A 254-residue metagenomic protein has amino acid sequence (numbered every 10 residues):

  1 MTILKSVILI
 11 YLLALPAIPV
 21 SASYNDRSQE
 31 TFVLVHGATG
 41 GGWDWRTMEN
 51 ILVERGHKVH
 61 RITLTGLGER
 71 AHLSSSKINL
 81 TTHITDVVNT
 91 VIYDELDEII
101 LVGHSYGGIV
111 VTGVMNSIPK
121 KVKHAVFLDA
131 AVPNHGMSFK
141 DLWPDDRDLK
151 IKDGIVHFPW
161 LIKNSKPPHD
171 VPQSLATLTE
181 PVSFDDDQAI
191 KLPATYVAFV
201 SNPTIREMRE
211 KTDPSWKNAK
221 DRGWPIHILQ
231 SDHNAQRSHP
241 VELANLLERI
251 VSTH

Functional and structural regions predicted by a protein language model:
G37-G40, S105: Active-site glycine-rich loops that stabilize anionic/oxyanionic intermediates across multiple enzyme folds
T39-T47, V59: Serine-hydrolase catalytic-loop signature spanning alpha/beta hydrolases and amidase-signature enzymes
L52-H72: Conserved alpha/beta-hydrolase
G66-I99, N116-S117, L142-W143: Active-site loop/oxyanion-hole signature of alpha/beta-hydrolase fold enzymes
E98-H135: Conserved hydrolase catalytic core segment
N116, V126-F158, K211: Flexible "cap/lid" loop of the alpha/beta hydrolase fold
N202-Q230, I250: Conserved loop-alpha-helix segment in the C-terminal half of the alpha/beta-hydrolase fold that carries the catalytic
P225-H254: Catalytic active-site module of serine/aspartate enzymes centered on a nucleophile-bearing elbow/loop
